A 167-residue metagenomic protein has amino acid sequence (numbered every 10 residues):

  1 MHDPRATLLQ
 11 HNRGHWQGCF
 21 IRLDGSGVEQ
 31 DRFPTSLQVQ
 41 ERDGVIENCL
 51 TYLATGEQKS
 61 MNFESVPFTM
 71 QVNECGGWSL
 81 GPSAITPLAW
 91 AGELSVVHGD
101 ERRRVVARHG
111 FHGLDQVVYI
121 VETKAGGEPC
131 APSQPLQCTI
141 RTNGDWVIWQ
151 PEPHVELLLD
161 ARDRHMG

Functional and structural regions predicted by a protein language model:
R5-R13, Q17-G167: Soluble ligand-binding/transfer domains with enclosed cavities or grooves
